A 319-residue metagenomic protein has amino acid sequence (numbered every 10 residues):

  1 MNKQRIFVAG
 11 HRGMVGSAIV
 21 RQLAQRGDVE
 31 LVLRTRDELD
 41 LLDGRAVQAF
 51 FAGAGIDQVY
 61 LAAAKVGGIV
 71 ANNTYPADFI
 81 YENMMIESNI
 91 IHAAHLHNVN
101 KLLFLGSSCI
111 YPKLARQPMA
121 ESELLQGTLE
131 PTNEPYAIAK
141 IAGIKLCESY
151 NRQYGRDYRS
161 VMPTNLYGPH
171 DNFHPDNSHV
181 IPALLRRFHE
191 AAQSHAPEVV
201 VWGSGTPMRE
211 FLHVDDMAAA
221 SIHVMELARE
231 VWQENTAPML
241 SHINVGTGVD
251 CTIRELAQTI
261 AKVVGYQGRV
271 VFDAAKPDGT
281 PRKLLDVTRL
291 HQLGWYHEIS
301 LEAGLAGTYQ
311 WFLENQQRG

Functional and structural regions predicted by a protein language model:
N2, S88-N133, R159: Conserved Rossmann-fold NAD(P)-dependent oxidoreductase catalytic core, especially the SDR/UDP-sugar
K3, A9-G10, M14, A18-Q22 (+2 more regions): C-terminal substrate-binding subdomain of Rossmann-fold SDR/epimerase-dehydratase oxidoreductases
A9, R34, V59-K65, L102-S108 (+1 more regions): SDR active-site strand-loop-helix element
A24-F50: Adenosine-cofactor binding site in Rossmann-like domains, unifying the SAM/SAH pocket of S-adenosylmethionine-dependent
L42, I110-Y111, L166-G168, V180-I181 (+1 more regions): Conserved sequence/active-site signature of Rossmann-fold short-chain dehydrogenase/reductase
G44-M84, L96: NAD(P)H-binding glycine-rich loop region in Rossmannoid oxidoreductase-like domains and their noncatalytic homologs
K101, G106-S107, I144-N172, P182-L184 (+2 more regions): Conserved beta-loop-beta element that borders a ligand/cofactor-binding pocket
P135, A139-A142: Active-site helix of classical SDR
